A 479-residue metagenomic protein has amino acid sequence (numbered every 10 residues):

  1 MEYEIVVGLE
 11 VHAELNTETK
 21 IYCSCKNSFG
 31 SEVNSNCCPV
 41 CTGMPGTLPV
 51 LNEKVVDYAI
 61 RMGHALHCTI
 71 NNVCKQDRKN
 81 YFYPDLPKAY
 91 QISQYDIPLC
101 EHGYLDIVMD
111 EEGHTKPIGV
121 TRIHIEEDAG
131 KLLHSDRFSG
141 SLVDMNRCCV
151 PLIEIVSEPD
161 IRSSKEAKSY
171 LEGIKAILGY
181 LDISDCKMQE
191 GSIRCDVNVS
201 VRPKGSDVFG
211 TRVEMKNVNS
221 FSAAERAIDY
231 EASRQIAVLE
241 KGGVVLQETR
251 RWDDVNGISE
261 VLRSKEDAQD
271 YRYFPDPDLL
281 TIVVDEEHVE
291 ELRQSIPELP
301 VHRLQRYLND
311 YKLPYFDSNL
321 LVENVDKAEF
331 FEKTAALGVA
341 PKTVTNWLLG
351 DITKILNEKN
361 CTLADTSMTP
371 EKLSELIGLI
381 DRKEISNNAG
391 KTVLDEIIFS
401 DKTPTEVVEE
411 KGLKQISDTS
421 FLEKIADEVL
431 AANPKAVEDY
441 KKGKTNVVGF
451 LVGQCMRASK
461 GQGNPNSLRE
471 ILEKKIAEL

Functional and structural regions predicted by a protein language model:
M1, K312, A335-V344, E384-I385 (+1 more regions): Structural motif
M1-E298, Y315, A336-A340, G350-T353: Basic, nucleic-acid-interacting segments
N16, N198, S233, L349-N357 (+6 more regions): Amphipathic alpha-helical core segments of compact helical bundles
G191-P203, Y271, L308-E332, P341-K359 (+3 more regions): Core structural elements
V238, I355-K359, S386-A389, P404-T405: Short, structured loop/turn "capping" segments at alpha-beta junctions
V289-S295, H302, E332-V339, L373-I385: Extended, non-catalytic structural segments that build the interaction scaffolds of large macromolecular assemblies
A364-S374, G378, N387-R457: Strongly charged, low-complexity linkers/loops
T445-L479: Short, amphipathic C-terminal "tail helix"
